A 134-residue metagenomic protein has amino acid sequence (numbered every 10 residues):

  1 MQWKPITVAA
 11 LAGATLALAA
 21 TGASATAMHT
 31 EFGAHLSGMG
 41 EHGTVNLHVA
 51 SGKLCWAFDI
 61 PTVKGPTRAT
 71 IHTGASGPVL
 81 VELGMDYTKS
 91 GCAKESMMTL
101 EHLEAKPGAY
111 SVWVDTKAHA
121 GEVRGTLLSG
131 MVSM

Functional and structural regions predicted by a protein language model:
M1-A10: Bacterial N-terminal signal peptides that target proteins for export
Q2, T21-M134: N-terminal leader/targeting pre-sequences
A9-A19: Bacterial N-terminal signal peptides
